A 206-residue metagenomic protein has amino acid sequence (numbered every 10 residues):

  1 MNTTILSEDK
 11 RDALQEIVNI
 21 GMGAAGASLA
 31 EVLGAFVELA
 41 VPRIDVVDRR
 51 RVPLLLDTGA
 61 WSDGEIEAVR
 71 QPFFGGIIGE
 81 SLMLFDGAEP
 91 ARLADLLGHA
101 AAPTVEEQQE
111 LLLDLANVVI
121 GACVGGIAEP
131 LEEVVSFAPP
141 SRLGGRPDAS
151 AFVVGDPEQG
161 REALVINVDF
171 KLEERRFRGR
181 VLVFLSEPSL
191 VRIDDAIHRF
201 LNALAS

Functional and structural regions predicted by a protein language model:
N2-S206: Composition-driven recognition of glycine/serine/threonine/acidic- and proline-rich low-complexity segments and repeats
